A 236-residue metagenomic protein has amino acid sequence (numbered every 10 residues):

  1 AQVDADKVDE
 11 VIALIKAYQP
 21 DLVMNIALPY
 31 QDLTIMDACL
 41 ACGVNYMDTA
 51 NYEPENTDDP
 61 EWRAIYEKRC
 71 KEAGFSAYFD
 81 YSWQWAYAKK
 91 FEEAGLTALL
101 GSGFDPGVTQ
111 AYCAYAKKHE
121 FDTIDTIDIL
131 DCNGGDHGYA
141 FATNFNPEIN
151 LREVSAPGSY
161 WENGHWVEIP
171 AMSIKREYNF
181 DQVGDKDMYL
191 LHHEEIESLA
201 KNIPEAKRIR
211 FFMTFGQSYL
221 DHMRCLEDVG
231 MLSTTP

Functional and structural regions predicted by a protein language model:
A1, A98, I209-F211: Generic structural signal for residues in well-ordered beta-strands
A1-V3, V23-N25, F75-A77: Short, flexible loop segments at the rims of nucleotide/cofactor-binding pockets, characterized by
V3-P20, A27, Q31: Conserved Rossmann-fold cofactor-binding substructure of NAD(P)-dependent oxidoreductases
A5, P29, Y78-Y81, Y189-H193: Electropositive phosphate-/nucleotide-binding environments in soluble metabolic enzymes
I12, M36, A88, P157 (+1 more regions): Short glycine-/small-residue-rich flexible loop motifs, especially phosphate/cofactor-binding loops
L14-I15, L22, Y46-T49: Structured catalytic core of nucleotide-sugar glycosyltransferases
P29-D32, M36-F145: Glycine-/Pro-rich loop/turn segments that contact NAD(P) or position catalytic residues in Rossmann-like domains
K118-P236: C-terminal catalytic/substrate-binding lobe primarily of soluble NAD(P)-dependent oxidoreductases
